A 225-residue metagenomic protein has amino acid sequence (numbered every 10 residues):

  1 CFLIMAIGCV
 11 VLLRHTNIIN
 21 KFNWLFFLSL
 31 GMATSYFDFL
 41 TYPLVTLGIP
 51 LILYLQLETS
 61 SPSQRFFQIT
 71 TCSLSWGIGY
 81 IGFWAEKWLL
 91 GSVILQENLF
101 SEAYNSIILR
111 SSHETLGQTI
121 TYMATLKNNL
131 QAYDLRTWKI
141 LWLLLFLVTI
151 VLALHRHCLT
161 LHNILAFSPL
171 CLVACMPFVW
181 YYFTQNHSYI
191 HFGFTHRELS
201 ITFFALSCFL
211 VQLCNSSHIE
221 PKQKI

Functional and structural regions predicted by a protein language model:
C1-I7, L25, L40-L47, R197-L206: Membrane-embedded alpha-helical segments of multi-pass membrane proteins, especially the transmembrane helices
F2-N17, F27-G31, I49-L57: Specific aromatic-rich, kink-prone transmembrane helix
L13-F22, L55-F67, H155-L161, L210-I225: Membrane-interface junctions at the ends of membrane-embedded or membrane-associated helices
W24-V45, P50, I69-G82: Membrane-interface alpha helices of multi-pass inner-membrane proteins
I69-T149: Membrane-lumen/periplasm interface segments of specific transmembrane helices in polyprenyl phosphate-linked
A85-V93, L154-C158, V179-H191: Juxtamembrane "helix-exit" motif on the non-cytosolic side of transmembrane helices
I150-A174: Membrane-interface helix-loop-helix junctions at transmembrane boundaries of multi-pass membrane enzymes, predominantly
I190-C214: Hydrophobic/aromatic-rich transmembrane helices and adjacent perimembrane loops
